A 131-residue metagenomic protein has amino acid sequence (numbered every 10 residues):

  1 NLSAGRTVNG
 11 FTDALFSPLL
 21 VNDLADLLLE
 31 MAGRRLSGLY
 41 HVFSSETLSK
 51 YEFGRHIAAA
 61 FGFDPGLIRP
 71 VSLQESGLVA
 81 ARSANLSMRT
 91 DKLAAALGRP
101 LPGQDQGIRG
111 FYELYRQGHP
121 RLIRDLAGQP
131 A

Functional and structural regions predicted by a protein language model:
N1-F16, V21-D23: NAD(P)-dependent short-chain dehydrogenase/reductase
N9, G66-I68, L86, I108: Conserved catalytic core of the tyrosine transesterase superfamily
G10-L15, Y40-L48, A96: Glycine-rich Rossmann NAD(P)(H)-binding loop
F16-L19, L48, M88, R99-P102: Residue-level signal for the nucleotide or nucleotide-sugar donor/cofactor binding architecture
N22-E30, D105, R109: Amphipathic alpha-helical segments that line or abut small-molecule/effector binding pockets and mediate allosteric
L27, R34-V79, A84, H119-A131: Mid/C-terminal beta-alpha module of Rossmann-like enzyme folds, strongest in SDR-family dehydrogenases/epimerases
Q74-A96, L101, I108: A hydrophobic C-terminal alpha-helical subdomain
